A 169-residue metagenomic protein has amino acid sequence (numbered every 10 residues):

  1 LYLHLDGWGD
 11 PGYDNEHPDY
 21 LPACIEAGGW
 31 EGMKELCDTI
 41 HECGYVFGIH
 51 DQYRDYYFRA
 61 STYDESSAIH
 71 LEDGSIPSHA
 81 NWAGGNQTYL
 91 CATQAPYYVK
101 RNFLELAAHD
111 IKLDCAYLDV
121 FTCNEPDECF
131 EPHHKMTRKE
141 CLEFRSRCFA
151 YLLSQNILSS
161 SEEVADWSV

Functional and structural regions predicted by a protein language model:
L1-R101, H109-A116, V120-H134: Aromatic-lined carbohydrate-binding/catalytic grooves of carbohydrate-active enzymes
R101-D110, M136-E162, S168-V169: Catalytic-core region of carbohydrate-active enzymes that cleave or remodel glycosidic bonds
C123-N124, D166-S168: Short, catalytically relevant binding-site loops at active-site mouths
